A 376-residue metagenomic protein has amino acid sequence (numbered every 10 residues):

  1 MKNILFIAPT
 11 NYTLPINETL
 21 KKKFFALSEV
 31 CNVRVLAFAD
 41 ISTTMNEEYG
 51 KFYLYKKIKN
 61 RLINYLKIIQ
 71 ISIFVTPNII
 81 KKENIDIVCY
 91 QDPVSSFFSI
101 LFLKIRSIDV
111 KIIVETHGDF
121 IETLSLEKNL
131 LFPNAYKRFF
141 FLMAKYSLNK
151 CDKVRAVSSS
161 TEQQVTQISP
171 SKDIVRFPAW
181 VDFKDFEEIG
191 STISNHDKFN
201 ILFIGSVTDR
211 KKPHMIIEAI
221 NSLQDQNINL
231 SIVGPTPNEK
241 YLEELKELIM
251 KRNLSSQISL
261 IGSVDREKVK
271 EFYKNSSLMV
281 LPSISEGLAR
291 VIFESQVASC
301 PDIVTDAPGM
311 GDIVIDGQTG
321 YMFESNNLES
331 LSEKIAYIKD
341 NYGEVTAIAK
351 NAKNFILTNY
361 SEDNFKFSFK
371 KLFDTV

Functional and structural regions predicted by a protein language model:
K23-F25, P77-N78, F120, N134-V154: Membrane-proximal helix-turn-helix segments that form the acceptor-binding/catalytic region of lipid-linked
I41, I204, N229-K246, G262: Glycosyltransferase donor-sugar binding loop
Y90-S96, T116-H117: Short His-centered aromatic/hydrophobic patch
L148, S263-V264, E271-S276: Short alpha-helical donor nucleotide-sugar binding micro-motif in glycosyltransferases
S160, W180: Carbohydrate-associated surface elements
I284: Aromatic "clamp/platform" in nucleotide-sugar-dependent glycosyltransferases that forms part of the donor/acceptor
P301-V304: Short hydrophobic beta-strand element within catalytic cores of glycosyltransferases and related nucleotide-activated
D316-G317, Y321-L328, Y337-Y342: Conserved acidic donor-binding segment of nucleotide-sugar-dependent glycosyltransferases
